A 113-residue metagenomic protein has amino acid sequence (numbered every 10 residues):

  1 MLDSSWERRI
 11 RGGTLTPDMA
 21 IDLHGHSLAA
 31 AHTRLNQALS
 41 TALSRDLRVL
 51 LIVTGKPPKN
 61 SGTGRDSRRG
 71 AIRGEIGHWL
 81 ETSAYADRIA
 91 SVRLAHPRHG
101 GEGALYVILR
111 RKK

Functional and structural regions predicted by a protein language model:
M1-V49, K56-K113: Long, charged, low-complexity intrinsically disordered regions
